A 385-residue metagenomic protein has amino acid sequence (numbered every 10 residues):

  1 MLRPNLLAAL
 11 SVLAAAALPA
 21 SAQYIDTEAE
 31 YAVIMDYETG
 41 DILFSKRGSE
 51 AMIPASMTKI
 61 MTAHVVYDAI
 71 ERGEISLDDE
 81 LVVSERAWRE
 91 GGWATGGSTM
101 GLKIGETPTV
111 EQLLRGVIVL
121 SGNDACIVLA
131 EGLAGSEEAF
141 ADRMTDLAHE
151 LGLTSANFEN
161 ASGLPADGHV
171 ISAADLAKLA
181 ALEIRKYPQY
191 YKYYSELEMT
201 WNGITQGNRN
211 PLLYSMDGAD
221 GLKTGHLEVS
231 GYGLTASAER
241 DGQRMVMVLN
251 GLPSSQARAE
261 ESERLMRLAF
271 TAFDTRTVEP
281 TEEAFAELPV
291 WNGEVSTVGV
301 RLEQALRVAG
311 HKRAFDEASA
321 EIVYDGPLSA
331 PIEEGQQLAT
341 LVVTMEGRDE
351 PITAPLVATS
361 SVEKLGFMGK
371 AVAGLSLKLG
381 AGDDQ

Functional and structural regions predicted by a protein language model:
M1-L7: Bacterial N-terminal signal peptides that target proteins for export
A8-A16: Bacterial N-terminal signal peptides
V12, Y24, F44, E71-G73 (+4 more regions): Generic marker of residues within folded, mature protein domains
L18-P19, G73, I118, A318 (+2 more regions): Short, flexible coil/linker elements and helix-boundary hinge sites characteristic of intrinsically disordered
A20-A174, A181-R185: Active-site-adjacent loops and short helices of periplasmic peptidoglycan-processing enzymes
L153-N157, P165-Q385: Domain-terminus/edge residues, biased toward the C-terminal soluble/receptor-binding domains of extracytoplasmic
